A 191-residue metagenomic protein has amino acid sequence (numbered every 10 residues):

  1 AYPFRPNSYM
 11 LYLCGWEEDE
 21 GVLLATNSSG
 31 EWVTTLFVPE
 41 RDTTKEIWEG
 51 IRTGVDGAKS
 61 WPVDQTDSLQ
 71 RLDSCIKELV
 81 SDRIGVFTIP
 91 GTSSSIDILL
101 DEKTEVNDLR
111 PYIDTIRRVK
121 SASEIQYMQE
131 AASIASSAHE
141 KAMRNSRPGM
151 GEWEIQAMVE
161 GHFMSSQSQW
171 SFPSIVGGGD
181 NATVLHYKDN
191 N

Functional and structural regions predicted by a protein language model:
A1-S137: A composition/biophysics-driven feature that prefers long, compositionally simple stretches
Y2-F4, R110-Y112, M150-N191: Short catalytic-site patches enriched in acidic/histidine residues that coordinate or position cofactors/metals
N7, N27, N107, N145 (+2 more regions): Detector for Asparagine
K120-Q167, S171-F172: Active-site pocket-lining segments that scaffold enzyme catalytic pockets across diverse folds
